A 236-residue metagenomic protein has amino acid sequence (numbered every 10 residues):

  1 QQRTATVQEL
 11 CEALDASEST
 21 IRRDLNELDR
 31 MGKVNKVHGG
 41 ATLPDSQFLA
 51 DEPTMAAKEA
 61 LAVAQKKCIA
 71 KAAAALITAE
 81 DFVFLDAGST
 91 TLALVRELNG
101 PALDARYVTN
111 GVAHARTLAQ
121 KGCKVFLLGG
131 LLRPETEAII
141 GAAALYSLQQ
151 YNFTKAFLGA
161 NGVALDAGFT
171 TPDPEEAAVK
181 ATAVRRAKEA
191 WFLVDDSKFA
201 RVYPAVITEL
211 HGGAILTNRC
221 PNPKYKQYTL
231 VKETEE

Functional and structural regions predicted by a protein language model:
Q1-Q8, A13, S19-F84, R96 (+3 more regions): HTH-adjacent hinge/linker in prokaryotic transcriptional regulators
T4-L10, D15-S17, R30, K36 (+1 more regions): Conserved phosphate- and dinucleotide-binding cores of soluble alpha/beta proteins, encompassing both enzyme active
L61, Q65, D86, R106 (+3 more regions): Short, well-structured alpha-helical patches and their helix-loop capping segments that border functional surfaces
K66-A74, T91-L92, L145, A177: Short, well-ordered alpha-helical scaffold segments within catalytic/effector domains
V83, S89-L92: Gly/Ser/Thr-rich loops at beta-strand to alpha-helix junctions that form or flank small-molecule/cofactor-binding
